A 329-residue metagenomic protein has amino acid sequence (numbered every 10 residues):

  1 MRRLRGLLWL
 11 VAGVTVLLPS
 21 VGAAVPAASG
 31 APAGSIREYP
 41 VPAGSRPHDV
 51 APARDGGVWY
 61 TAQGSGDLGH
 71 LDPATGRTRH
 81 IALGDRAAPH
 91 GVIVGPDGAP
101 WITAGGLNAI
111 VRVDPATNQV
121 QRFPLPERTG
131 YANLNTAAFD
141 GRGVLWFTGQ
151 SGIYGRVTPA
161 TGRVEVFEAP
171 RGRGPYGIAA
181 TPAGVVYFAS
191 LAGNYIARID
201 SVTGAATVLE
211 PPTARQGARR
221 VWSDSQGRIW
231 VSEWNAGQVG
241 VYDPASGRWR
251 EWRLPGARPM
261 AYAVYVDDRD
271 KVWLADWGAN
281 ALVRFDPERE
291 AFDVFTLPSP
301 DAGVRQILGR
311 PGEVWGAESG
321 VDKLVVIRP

Functional and structural regions predicted by a protein language model:
M1-V11: Bacterial N-terminal signal peptides that target proteins for export
L17-A33: C-terminal region of N-terminal signal peptides and the immediate post-cleavage residues of exported proteins
G30-G44: A short helix->beta-strand "capping" segment at the edge of beta-propeller domains
R37-P40, R77-A82, Q119-P126, R163-E168 (+3 more regions): A short beta-strand motif characteristic of beta-propeller blades
A43-D55, D85-D97, R128-R142, R171-A183 (+4 more regions): Beta-rich, blade/repeat-based domains predominating in secreted/periplasmic proteins but also intracellular
Y60-G64, P100-L107, L145-S151, Y187-A192 (+3 more regions): Conserved beta-strand positions in repeat-built beta-propeller and related beta-rich domains
D67-G69, N108-R112, G152-R156, Y195-R198 (+3 more regions): A short loop-to-beta-strand structural motif that recurs across blades of beta-propeller domains
D72-G76, D114-N118, T158-G162, D200-G204 (+3 more regions): Short loop/turn segments that connect beta-strands within beta-propeller blades
